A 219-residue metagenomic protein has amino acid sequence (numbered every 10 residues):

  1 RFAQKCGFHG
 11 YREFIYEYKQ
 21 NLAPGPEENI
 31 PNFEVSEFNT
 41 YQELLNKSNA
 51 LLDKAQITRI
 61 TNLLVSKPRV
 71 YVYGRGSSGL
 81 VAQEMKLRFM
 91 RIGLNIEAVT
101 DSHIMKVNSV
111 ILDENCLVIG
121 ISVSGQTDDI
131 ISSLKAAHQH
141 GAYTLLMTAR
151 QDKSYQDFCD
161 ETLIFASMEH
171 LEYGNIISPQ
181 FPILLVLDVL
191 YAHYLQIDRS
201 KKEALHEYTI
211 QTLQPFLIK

Functional and structural regions predicted by a protein language model:
R1-R59: HTH-adjacent hinge/linker in prokaryotic transcriptional regulators
C6-Y16, N32-T40, L80-M85, L134-L145 (+1 more regions): Short charge-dense sequence patches
G7, Y11, E34-Y41, D53 (+8 more regions): Generic structural signal for well-ordered, non-membrane alpha-helical segments in soluble metabolic enzymes
E17, N21, L63, Y208-T212: Short acidic/histidine-centered micro-motifs embedded in hydrophobic/aromatic stretches that mark compact functional
N21, K47-L51, L63, K67-V70 (+1 more regions): Mid-sequence acidic-hydrophobic segments that form the walls of catalytic/ligand-binding cavities or oligomerization
V65-L185, Y191-R199: Glycine-rich phosphate-binding loops that contact phosphosugars or nucleotide phosphates
S200-K219: A short, charged, Gly/Pro-tolerant segment at domain boundaries
